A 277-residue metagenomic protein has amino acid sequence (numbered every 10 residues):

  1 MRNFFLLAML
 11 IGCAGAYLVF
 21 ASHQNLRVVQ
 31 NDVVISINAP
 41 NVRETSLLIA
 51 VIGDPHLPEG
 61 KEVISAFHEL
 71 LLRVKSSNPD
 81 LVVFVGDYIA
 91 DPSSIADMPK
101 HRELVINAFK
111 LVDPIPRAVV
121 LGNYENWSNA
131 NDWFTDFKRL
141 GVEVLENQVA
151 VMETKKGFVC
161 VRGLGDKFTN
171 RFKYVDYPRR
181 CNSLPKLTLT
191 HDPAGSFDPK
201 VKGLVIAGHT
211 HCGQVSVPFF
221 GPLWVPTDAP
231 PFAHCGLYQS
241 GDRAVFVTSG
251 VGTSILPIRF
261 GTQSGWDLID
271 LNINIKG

Functional and structural regions predicted by a protein language model:
M1-R43: N-terminal membrane-anchoring alpha-helices
V34-A50, V142-E143, A150-G163, N182-S183 (+2 more regions): Beta-strand-turn-beta hairpins that frame and shape the catalytic cleft of phosphate-ester-processing enzymes
R43-E143: Membrane-embedded segments
V51-G53, L81-D87, R117-N123, L145-Q148 (+3 more regions): Active-site neighborhood of phospho(di)ester-bond hydrolases with catalytic His/Asp-centered motifs
P55-L57, Y88-D91, N123-W127, A150-M152 (+4 more regions): Solvent-exposed loop/turn segments at secondary-structure junctions within structured extracellular/periplasmic domains
F109-P114, R179-N182, P199-V201: Short, conserved loop/helix-junction motifs that constitute active-site signature segments in enzyme catalytic cores
T135, R139-V142, Q148, T154-F197 (+1 more regions): Binuclear metal-dependent hydrolase catalytic cores centered on His/Asp/Glu-rich metal-binding motifs
R139, P193-D270: Conserved beta-sheet core of the metallophosphoesterase superfamily
